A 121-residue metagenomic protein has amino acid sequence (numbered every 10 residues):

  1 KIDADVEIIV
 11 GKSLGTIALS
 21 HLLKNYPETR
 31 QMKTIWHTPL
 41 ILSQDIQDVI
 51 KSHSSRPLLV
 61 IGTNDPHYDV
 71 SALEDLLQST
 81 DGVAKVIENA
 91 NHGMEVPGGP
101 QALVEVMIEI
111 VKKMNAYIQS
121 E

Functional and structural regions predicted by a protein language model:
K1-S55: Primarily recognizes the serine-hydrolase "nucleophile elbow" in alpha/beta-hydrolase and SGNH/GDSL folds
T34, A84-V86: Conserved beta-strand scaffold positions in the cores of enzyme catalytic domains, especially in NTP/NDP-utilizing
P39, G62-T63, N89: Cofactor-binding loop segments of dinucleotide-utilizing enzymes, especially the Rossmann-like FAD- and NAD(P)+-binding
H53-S54, L59-I61, D65: Short beta-strand/loop motif that positions the catalytic acidic residue of the alpha/beta-hydrolase fold
T63-Y68, H92-G93: Acidic catalytic loop of the alpha/beta-hydrolase fold
D69-G82: Conserved loop-alpha-helix segment in the C-terminal half of the alpha/beta-hydrolase fold that carries the catalytic
A90-V106: Catalytic histidine-centered segment of alpha/beta-hydrolase-like enzymes
E109, K113-E121: C-terminal alpha-helix
